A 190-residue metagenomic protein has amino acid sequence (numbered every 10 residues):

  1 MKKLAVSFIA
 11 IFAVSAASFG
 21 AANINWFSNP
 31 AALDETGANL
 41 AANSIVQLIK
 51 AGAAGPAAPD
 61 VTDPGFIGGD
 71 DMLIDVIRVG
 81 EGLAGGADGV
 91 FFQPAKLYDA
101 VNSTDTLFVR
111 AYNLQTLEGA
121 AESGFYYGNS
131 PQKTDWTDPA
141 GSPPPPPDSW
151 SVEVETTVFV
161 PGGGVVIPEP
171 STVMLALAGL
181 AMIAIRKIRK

Functional and structural regions predicted by a protein language model:
L4-A22, T156-L177: Short, threonine-centered small-residue motifs that mark membrane-proximal processing/anchoring sites and TM-junction
A21-V166: Mature extracellular "passenger" or substrate-interacting domains of secreted, surface-exposed proteins
I183-K190: C-terminal membrane-anchoring or membrane-association module
